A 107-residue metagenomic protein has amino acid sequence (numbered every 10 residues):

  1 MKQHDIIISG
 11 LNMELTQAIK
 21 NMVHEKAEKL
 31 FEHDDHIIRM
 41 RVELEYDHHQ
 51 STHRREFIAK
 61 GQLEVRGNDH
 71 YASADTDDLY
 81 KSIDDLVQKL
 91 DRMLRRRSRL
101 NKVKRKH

Functional and structural regions predicted by a protein language model:
M1-H107: N-terminal, polar/charged subdomain of small-to-medium soluble alpha/beta proteins
